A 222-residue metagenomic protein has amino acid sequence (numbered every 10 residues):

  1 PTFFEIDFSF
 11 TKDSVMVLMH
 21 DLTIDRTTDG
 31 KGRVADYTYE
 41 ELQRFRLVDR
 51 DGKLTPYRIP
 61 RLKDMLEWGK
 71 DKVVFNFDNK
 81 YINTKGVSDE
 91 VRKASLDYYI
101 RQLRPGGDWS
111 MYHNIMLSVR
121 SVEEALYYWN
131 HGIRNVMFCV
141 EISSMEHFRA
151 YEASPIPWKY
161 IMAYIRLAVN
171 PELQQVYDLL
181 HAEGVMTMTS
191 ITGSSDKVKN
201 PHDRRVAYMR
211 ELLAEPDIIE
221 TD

Functional and structural regions predicted by a protein language model:
P1, D71, M111, P157-K159 (+1 more regions): Short loop/turn motifs at secondary-structure junctions
P1, V34, G107, A153-P155 (+1 more regions): Structural motif
T2, M65, V176: Aromatic/hydrophobic pocket-lining residues that form π-stacking "cages" and hydrophobic walls in ligand
F3-E5, L18, N76-D78, M162-Y164 (+2 more regions): Conserved beta-strand positions in the central sheet of alpha/beta enzyme cores
S9, D13, D21-L22, F45 (+6 more regions): Active-site beta-loop-alpha junctions enriched in small/polar residues
V15, H20-L126, N130-H131, N135 (+1 more regions): Metal-dependent phosphodiesterase/phospholipase catalytic core, i.e., the His/Asp/Glu-rich active-site region
C139-D222: C-terminal active-site rim and adjoining tail of enzyme catalytic domains
